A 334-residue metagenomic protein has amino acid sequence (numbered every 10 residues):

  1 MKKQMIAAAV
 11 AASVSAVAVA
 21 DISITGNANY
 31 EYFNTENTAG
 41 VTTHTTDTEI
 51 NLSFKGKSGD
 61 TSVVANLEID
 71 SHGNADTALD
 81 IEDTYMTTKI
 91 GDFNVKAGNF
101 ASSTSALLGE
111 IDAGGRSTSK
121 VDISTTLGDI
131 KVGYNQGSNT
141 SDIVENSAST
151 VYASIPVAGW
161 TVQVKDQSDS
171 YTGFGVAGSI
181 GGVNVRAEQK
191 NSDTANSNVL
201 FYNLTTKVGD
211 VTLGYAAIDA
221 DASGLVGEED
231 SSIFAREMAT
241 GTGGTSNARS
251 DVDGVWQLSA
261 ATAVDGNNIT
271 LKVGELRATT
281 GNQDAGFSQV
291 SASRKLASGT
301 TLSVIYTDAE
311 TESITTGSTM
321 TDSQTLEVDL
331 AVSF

Functional and structural regions predicted by a protein language model:
K2-I111, R116-Q136, E145-P156, D166 (+5 more regions): Beta-barrel outer-membrane channel/assembly domains of diderm bacteria
N139-T140: Short glycine/acidic-enriched loop and turn motifs that connect beta-strands
S154-N282: Detector for outer-membrane/organellar transmembrane beta-barrel domains, recognizing the amphipathic beta-strand
